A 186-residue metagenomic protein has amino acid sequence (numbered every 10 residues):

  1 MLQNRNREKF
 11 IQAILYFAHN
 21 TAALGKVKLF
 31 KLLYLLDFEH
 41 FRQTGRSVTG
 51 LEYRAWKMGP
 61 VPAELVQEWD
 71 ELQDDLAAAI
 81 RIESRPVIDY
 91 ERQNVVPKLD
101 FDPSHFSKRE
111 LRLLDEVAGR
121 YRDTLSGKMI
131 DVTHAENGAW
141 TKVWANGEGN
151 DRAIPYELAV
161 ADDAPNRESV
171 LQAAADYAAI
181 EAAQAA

Functional and structural regions predicted by a protein language model:
M1-A186: Domain-edge interaction signal
